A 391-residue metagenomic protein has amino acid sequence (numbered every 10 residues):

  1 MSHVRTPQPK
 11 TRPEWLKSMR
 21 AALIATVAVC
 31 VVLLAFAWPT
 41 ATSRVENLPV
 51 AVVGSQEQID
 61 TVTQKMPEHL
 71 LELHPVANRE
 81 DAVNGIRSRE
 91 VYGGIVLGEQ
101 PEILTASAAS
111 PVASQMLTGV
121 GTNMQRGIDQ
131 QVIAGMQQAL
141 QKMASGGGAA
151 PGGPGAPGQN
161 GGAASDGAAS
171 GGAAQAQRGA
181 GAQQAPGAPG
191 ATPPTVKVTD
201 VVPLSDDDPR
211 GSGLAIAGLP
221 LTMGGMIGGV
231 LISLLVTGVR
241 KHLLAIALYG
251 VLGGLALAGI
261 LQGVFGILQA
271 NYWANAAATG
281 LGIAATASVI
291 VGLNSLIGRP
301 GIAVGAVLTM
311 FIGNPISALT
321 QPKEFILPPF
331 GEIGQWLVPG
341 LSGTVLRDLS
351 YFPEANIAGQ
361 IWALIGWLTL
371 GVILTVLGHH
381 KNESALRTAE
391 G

Functional and structural regions predicted by a protein language model:
M1-L16, T192-D206, G331-G334, G343-T344 (+2 more regions): Terminal targeting segments of Actinobacterial cell-envelope proteins
P7-V45, L219-I227, M310-N314: Hydrophobic alpha-helical transmembrane segments of multi-pass membrane transport/permease proteins
C30, G253-A258, L368-L377: Hydrophobic core of alpha-helical transmembrane segments in multi-pass integral membrane proteins
A41-E57: Alpha-helical transmembrane signal-anchor/signal-peptide segments
E57-L70, N84-L231: Transport-system extracytoplasmic interface segments
L71-N78: Short beta-strand-to-loop elements that line the ligand-binding cleft of bilobed periplasmic-binding protein-like
R210-A318: Transmembrane alpha-helical segments that form the functional core of multipass membrane systems
G292-G391: Generic detector of multi-pass transmembrane helix bundles and their immediately adjacent loops in polytopic membrane
